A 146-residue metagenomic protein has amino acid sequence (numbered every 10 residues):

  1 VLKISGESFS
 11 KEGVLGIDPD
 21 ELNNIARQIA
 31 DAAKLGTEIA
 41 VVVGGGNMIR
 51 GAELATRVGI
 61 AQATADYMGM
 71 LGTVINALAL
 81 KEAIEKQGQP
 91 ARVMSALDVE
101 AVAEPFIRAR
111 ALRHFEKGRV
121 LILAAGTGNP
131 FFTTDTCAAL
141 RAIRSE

Functional and structural regions predicted by a protein language model:
V1-A40: N-terminal glycine-/serine-/threonine-rich phosphate-binding loop
L2, A40-G44, R50, K86 (+2 more regions): General beta-strand structural signal in soluble alpha/beta enzymes
G6, G126-T127: Short glycine-/small-residue-rich Rossmann-like dinucleotide-binding loops
S8-S10, G46-G51, E100-A101, P130: Short, active-site-adjacent cap segments at secondary-structure transitions
P19-E21, G128-D135: Active-site glycine- and acidic-residue-rich loops that bind and position anionic ligands or nucleotide-like cofactors
N23, D31-K34, E38-I39, V43-A55 (+1 more regions): N-terminal active-site beta-alpha-beta segment that forms phosphate/nucleotide-binding and substrate-recognition loops
I25-Q28, L80, R141: Hydrophobic residues within alpha-helices that form the first helical element adjacent to the glycine-rich loop
L54, V58-L121, N129, T136-C137 (+1 more regions): Ligand-binding beta-strand-loop-alpha-helix segment within the catalytic cores of soluble metabolic enzymes
